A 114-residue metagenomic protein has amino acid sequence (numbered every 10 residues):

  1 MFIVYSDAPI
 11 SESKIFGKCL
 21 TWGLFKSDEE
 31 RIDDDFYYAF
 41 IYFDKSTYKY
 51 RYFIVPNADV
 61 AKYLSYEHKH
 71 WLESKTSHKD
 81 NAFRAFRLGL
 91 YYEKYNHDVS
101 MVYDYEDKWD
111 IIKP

Functional and structural regions predicted by a protein language model:
I3-P114: Nucleic-acid endonuclease domains
